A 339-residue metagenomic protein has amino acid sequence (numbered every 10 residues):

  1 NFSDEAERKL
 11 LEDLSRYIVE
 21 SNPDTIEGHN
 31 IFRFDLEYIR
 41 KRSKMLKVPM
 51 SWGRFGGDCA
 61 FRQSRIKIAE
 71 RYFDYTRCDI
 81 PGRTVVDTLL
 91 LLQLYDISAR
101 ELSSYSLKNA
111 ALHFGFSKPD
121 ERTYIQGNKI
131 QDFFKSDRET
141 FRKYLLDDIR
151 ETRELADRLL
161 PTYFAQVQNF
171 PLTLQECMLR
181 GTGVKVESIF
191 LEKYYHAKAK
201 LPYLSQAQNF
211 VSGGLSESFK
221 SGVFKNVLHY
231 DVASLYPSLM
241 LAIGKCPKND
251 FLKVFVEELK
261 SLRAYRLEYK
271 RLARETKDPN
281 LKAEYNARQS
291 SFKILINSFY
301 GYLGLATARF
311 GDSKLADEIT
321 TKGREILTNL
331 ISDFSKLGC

Functional and structural regions predicted by a protein language model:
N1-L14: Mobile, glycine- and charge-enriched loop segments and immediately flanking short secondary-structure elements within
L14-Y38: Proline-aspartate-enriched helix->loop->beta-strand connector
V19-E20, M45-W52, T162, K248 (+2 more regions): Secondary-structure transition/capping motifs at alpha-helix termini and the adjoining loop/turn into the next element
E20-I26, D79-P81, V85, L146 (+4 more regions): Short, well-ordered loop/turn elements at secondary-structure boundaries
D35-K44, A233-P247: Short active-site loop/helix that positions an aromatic residue
L36, M45, P49-I149: Active-site-proximal helix-loop-helix substrate-binding element of RNase H-like nuclease domains
N128-L241, L281-E325, N329-S332: Common nucleic-acid-contacting/processivity interface regions adjacent to the catalytic cores of nucleic-acid enzymes
L259-T276, F292: Non-transmembrane amphipathic alpha-helical segments
